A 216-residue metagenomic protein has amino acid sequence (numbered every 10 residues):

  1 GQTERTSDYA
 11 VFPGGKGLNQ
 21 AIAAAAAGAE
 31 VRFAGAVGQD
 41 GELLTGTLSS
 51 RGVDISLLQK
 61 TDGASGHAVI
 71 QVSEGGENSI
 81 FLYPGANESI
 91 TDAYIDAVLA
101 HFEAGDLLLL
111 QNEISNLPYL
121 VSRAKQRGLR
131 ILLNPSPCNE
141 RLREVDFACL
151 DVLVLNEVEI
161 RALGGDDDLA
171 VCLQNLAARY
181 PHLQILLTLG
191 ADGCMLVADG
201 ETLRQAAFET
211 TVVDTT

Functional and structural regions predicted by a protein language model:
G1-A34, E42-G46, S50, A206 (+1 more regions): Glycine-rich phosphate/adenosyl-contacting loop at the front of the ribokinase-like
T3-E4, Y9-A10, G85-N87, P135-N139 (+2 more regions): Short, acidic/turn-prone active-site loops that include or flank metal/cofactor- and phosphate-binding residues
I22, H67-Q71, S79, G193-V197: Short beta-strand scaffold segments in enzyme catalytic cores
F33, L58-K60, I70-L107: Conserved phosphate-binding/catalytic loop of the ribokinase/pfkB sugar-kinase fold
T47-D62: A glycine-rich helix N-cap at a beta->alpha junction
L107-N175, G193-C194: Conserved beta-alpha-beta core of the PfkB/ribokinase-like small-molecule kinase fold
E140, L169-T216: Conserved phosphate-binding/catalytic region of the ribokinase-like
